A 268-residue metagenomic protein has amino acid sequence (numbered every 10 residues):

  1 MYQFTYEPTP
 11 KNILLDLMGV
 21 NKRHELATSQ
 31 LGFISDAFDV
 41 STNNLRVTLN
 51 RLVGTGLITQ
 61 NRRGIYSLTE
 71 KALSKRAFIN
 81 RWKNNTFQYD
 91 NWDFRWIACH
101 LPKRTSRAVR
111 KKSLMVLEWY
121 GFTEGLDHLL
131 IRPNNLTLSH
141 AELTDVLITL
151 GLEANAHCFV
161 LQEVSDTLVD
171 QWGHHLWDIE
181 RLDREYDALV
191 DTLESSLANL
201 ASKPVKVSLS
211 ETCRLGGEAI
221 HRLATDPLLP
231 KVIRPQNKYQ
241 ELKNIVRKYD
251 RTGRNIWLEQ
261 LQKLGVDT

Functional and structural regions predicted by a protein language model:
M1-L17, L73: Short alpha-helical segments that sit at the start of domains
H24-S35: Short acidic, hydrophobic short linear motifs in intrinsically disordered regions
T48-T55, L117: Basic amphipathic alpha-helical segments that dock to polyanions
V53-R63: A short, conserved structural fragment
G64-E70: Minor-groove-contacting beta-hairpin "wing" of winged helix-turn-helix DNA-binding domains
S74-I97: Short, amphipathic alpha-helical interaction segments positioned at domain boundaries
S106-L200: Mid-protein regulatory/catalytic core that forms ligand/cofactor-binding pockets and protein-protein interaction
Q171-T268: C-terminal regulatory/effector modules of DNA-binding transcriptional regulators
